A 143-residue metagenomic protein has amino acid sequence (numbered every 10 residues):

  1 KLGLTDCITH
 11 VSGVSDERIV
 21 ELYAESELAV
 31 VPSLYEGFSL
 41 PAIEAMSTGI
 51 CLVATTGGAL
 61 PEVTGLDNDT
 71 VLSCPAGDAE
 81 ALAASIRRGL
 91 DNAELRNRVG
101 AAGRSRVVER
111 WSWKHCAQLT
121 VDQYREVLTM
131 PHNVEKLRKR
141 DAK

Functional and structural regions predicted by a protein language model:
D6-S15, L22: Active-site donor-binding acidic/aromatic loop of nucleotide-activated sugar and phosphosugar transferases involved
E27, G49: A short alpha->beta transition loop at the rim of the catalytic pocket in nucleotide-sugar-dependent
L34: Aromatic "clamp/platform" in nucleotide-sugar-dependent glycosyltransferases that forms part of the donor/acceptor
S39-A42, L60: Short glycine/serine-rich donor-binding loops of glycosyltransferases
C51-A54: Short hydrophobic beta-strand element within catalytic cores of glycosyltransferases and related nucleotide-activated
L66-D67, V71-A79, R88-A93: Conserved acidic donor-binding segment of nucleotide-sugar-dependent glycosyltransferases
R88, L95-E109, L119, E126: A short, well-ordered alpha-helix in the C-terminal region of glycosyltransferases
W113-K143: C-terminal alpha-helical cap of glycosyltransferases
